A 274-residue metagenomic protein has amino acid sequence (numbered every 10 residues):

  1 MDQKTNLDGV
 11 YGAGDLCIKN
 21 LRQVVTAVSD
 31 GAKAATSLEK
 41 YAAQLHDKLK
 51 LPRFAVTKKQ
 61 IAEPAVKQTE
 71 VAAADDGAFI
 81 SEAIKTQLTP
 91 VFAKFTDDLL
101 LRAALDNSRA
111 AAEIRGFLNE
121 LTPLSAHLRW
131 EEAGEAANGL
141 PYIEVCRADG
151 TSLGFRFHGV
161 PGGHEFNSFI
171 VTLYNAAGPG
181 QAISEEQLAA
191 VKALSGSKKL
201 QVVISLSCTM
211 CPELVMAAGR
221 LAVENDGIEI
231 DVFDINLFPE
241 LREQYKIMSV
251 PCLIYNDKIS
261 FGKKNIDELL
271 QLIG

Functional and structural regions predicted by a protein language model:
M1-T26, K33-T36, K40: FAD-site-proximal beta/loop scaffold in flavoenzymes
A35-H46, L173, A177, I273-G274: Short, hydrophobic alpha-helical segments
K40-A78: Mid-to-C-terminal Rossmann-like scaffold of FAD/NAD(P)H-dependent oxidoreductases
P64-F95, F169-K192: N-terminal leader/targeting and pre-domain segments
G77-L124, K192-D226, I230: Local sequence-structure signature of Cys/Sec-based thiol-disulfide redox active-site neighborhoods
D106, A126-A137, D226-E240: Thiol-based oxidoreductase modules, predominantly thioredoxin-like and allied folds used for disulfide exchange
E135-F155, P239-N256: Structural micro-motif
V145-G180, I254-G274: Non-catalytic, surface beta->alpha helical segment in thiol-disulfide oxidoreductase systems
